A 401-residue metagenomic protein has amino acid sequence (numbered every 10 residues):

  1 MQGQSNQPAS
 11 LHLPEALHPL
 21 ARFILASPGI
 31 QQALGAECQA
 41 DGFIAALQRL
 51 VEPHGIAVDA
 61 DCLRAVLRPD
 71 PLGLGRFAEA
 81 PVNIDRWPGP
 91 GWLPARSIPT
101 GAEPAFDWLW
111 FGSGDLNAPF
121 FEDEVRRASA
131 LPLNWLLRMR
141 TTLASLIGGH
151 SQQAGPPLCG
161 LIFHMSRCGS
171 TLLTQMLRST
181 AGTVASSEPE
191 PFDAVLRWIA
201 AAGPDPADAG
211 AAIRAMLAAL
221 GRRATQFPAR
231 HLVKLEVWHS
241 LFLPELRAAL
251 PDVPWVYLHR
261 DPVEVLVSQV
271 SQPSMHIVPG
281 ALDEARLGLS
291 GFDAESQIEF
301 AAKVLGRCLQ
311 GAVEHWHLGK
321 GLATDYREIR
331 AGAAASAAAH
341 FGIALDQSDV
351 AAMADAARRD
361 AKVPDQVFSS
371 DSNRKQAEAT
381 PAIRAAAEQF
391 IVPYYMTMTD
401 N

Functional and structural regions predicted by a protein language model:
M1-N83: Terminal, compositionally biased segments used for targeting/anchoring and flexible tails
S10-L13, P206-G210, L305: Generic alpha-helical segment signature
P28, A181-V184, F341, L345: A generic secondary-structure signal for well-formed alpha-helical elements
G75-H150, A294-Q297, A301, L305-A323 (+1 more regions): PAPS-dependent sulfotransferases, especially Golgi type II membrane carbohydrate sulfotransferases
P90, A95-W108, G112-Q272: PAPS-dependent sulfotransferase catalytic domain
P191-A202, F227, V237-I329, A334-S348: PAPS-dependent sulfotransferase catalytic domain
P204-A215, S274-G288, V367-Q376: A polyampholytic, Gly/Pro-enriched intrinsically disordered region
